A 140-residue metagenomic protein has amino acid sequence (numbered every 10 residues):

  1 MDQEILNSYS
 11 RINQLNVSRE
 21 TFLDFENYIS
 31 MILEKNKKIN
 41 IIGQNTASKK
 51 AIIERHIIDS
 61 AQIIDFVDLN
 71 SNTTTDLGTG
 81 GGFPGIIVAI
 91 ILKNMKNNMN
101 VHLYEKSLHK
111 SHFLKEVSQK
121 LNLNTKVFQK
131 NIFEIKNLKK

Functional and structural regions predicted by a protein language model:
D2-N70, T75, H109-H112, E116-L123: Class I SAM-dependent transferase core
A61-K140: Conserved SAM/SAH cofactor-binding pocket of Class I
